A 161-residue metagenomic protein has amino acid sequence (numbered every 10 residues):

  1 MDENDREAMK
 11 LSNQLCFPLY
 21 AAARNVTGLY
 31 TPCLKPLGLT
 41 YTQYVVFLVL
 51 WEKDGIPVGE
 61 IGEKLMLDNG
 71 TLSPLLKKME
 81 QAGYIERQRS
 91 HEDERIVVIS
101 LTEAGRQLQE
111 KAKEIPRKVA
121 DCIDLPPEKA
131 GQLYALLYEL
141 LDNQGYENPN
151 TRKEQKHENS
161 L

Functional and structural regions predicted by a protein language model:
M1-E7, E110, L125-L161: C-terminal regulatory/oligomerization modules of transcriptional regulators
M1-L37, E139: N-terminal leader segment of winged-helix/HTH proteins
A22, V26-L29, L65, L108-P126 (+2 more regions): Alpha-helical linker/hinge and terminal dimerization helices associated with HTH transcriptional regulators
V46-F47: Short alpha-helical "packing" element that flanks the helix-turn-helix/winged-helix DNA-binding module
K53-P57: Short capping segments at the starts of secondary-structure elements
V58-G59, G70, K77, V97: Residues within helix-turn-helix
G62: The alpha-helix within a helix-turn-helix
K77-A135: Charged, amphipathic alpha-helical coiled-coil/dimerization segments
